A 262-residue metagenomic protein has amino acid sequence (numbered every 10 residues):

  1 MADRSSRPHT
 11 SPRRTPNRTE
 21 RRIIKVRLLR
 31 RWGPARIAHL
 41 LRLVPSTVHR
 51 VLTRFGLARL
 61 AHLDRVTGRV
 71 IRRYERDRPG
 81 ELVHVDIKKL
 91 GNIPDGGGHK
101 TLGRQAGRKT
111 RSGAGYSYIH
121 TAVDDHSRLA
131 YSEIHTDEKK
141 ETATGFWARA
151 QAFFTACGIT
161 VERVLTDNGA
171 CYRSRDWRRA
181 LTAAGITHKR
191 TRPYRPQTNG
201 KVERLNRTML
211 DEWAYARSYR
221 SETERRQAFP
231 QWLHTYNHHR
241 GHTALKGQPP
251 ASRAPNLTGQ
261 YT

Functional and structural regions predicted by a protein language model:
M1-G97, T101, A170, R178-A180 (+2 more regions): Basic, flexible linker segments flanking DNA-binding modules in nucleic acid-interacting mobile-element proteins
R7, T160-N168, T182-K201, R217-R220: RNase H-like polynucleotidyl transferase catalytic core
I23, I37, V48, D86 (+11 more regions): Mobile genetic element proteins and their domesticated derivatives, centered on retroelements and DNA transposons
R72, G80-E81, A184-I186, R207-T262: C-terminal domain-tail junction helix/linker
V85-A130, T142: An active-site-proximal beta-strand-loop segment
R108-R111, G115-Y118, E133-G158: Active-site beta-loop-alpha junctions of metal-dependent nucleic acid enzymes, especially the RNase H-like/DDE
D124-H126, T136-K140, G169: A short acidic/small-residue loop/turn micro-motif
E138, C157-S174, Y194, N199 (+1 more regions): Acidic/histidine-rich, metal-coordinating catalytic segments
